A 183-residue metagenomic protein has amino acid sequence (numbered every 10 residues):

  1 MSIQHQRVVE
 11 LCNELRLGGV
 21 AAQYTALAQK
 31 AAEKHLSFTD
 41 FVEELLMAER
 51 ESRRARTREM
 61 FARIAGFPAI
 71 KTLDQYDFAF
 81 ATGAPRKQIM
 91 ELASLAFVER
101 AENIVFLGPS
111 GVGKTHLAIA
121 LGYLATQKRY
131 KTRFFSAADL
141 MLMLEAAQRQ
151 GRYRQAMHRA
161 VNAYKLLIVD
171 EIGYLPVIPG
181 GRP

Functional and structural regions predicted by a protein language model:
V9, L17-A69: Interdomain "pre-motor" coupling segment immediately N-terminal to P-loop NTPase/helicase cores
K71-A93: N-terminal pre-Walker A segment at the start of P-loop NTPase domains
I89-A96, L144-L167, R182-P183: Conserved alpha-helical scaffold flanking the Walker A/P-loop in AAA+ ATPase domains
L92-A101, S110: Phosphate-binding P-loop
F106-G108: Hydrophobic anchor at the beta1->P-loop junction of P-loop NTPases
K114: Conserved lysine of the Walker
L117, L121: Hydrophobic positions on the alpha1 helix immediately C-terminal to the Walker A/P-loop
G122-F135, E145: Post-Walker A helix-loop "phosphate-sensing" segment adjacent to the P-loop in P-loop NTPases
